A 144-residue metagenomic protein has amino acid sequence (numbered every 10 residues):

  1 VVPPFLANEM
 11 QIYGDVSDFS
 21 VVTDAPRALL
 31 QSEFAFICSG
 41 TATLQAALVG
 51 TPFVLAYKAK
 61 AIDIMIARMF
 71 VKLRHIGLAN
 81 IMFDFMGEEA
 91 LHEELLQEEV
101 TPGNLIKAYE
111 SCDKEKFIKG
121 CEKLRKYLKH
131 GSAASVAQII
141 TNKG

Functional and structural regions predicted by a protein language model:
V1-G144: Nucleotide-activated sugar donor-binding and catalytic core shared by glycosyltransferases and related lipid-linked
